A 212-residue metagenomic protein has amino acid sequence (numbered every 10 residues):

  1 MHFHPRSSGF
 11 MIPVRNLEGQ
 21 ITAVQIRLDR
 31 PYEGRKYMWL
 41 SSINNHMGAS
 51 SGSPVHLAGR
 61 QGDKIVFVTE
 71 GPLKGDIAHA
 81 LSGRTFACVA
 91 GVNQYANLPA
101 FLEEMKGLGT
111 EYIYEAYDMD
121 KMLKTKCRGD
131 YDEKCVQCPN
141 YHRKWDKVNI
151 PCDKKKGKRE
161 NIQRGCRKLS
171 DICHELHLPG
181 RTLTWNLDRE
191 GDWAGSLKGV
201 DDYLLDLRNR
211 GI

Functional and structural regions predicted by a protein language model:
M1-F3, S7, P13-E18, I65-V68 (+2 more regions): Replication-associated primase and helicase/ATPase modules
H2-T110, T125-C127, E133-K134: Phosphate-handling DNA/RNA-contact segment within nucleic-acid enzymes
G91, Y117-M119: Short glycine-centered, acidic/aromatic-flanked micro-motifs in structured strand/loop junctions that mark active-site
